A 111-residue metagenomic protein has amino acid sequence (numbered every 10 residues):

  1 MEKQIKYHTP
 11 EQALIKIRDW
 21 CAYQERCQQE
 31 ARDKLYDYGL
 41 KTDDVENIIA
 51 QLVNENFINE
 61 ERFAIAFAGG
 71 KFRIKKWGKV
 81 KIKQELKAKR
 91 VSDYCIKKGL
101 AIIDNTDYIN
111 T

Functional and structural regions predicted by a protein language model:
M1-T111: An alpha-helical, amphipathic repeat domain used for nucleic-acid recognition, typified by the mTERF helical solenoid
